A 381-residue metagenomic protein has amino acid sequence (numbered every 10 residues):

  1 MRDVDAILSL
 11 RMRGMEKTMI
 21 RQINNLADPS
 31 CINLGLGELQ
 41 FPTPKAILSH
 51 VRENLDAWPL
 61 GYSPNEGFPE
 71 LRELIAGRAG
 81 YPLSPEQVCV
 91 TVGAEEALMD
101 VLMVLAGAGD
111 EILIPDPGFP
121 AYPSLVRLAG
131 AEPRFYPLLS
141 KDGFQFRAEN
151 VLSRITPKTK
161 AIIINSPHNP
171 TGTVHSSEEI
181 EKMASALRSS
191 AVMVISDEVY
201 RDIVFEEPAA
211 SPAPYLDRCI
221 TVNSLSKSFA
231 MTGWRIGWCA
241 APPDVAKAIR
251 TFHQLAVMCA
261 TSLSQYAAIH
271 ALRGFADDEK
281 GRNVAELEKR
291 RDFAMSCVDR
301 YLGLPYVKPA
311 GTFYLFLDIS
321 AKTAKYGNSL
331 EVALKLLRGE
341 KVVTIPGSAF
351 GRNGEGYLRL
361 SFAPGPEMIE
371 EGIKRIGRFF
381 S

Functional and structural regions predicted by a protein language model:
R2-V4, S9-E95, D100, G274 (+1 more regions): N-terminal small-domain helix-loop-helix segment of the aminotransferase-like
G77, L152-S153, K325-N328, K335-T344 (+1 more regions): PLP-dependent enzyme catalytic core of the Aspartate aminotransferase-like
V104-V126: Conserved PLP-anchoring active-site segment centered on the Schiff-base-forming lysine
D110, A131, S189-M193, D217: A short helix->loop->beta-strand "cap" motif at the edges of active sites that frequently abuts
L128-R134: A short helix-loop-beta submotif of the ANL/AMP-binding
R134, L138-E207: Active-site phosphate-binding strand-loop segment of PLP-dependent enzymes
D217-A285, D292-C297, F380: Conserved core segment of the aminotransferase class I/II
I269, A285-M295, Y306-S320, G354: Conserved glycine-rich beta-strand-loop-beta hairpin in the small C-terminal domain of fold type I
